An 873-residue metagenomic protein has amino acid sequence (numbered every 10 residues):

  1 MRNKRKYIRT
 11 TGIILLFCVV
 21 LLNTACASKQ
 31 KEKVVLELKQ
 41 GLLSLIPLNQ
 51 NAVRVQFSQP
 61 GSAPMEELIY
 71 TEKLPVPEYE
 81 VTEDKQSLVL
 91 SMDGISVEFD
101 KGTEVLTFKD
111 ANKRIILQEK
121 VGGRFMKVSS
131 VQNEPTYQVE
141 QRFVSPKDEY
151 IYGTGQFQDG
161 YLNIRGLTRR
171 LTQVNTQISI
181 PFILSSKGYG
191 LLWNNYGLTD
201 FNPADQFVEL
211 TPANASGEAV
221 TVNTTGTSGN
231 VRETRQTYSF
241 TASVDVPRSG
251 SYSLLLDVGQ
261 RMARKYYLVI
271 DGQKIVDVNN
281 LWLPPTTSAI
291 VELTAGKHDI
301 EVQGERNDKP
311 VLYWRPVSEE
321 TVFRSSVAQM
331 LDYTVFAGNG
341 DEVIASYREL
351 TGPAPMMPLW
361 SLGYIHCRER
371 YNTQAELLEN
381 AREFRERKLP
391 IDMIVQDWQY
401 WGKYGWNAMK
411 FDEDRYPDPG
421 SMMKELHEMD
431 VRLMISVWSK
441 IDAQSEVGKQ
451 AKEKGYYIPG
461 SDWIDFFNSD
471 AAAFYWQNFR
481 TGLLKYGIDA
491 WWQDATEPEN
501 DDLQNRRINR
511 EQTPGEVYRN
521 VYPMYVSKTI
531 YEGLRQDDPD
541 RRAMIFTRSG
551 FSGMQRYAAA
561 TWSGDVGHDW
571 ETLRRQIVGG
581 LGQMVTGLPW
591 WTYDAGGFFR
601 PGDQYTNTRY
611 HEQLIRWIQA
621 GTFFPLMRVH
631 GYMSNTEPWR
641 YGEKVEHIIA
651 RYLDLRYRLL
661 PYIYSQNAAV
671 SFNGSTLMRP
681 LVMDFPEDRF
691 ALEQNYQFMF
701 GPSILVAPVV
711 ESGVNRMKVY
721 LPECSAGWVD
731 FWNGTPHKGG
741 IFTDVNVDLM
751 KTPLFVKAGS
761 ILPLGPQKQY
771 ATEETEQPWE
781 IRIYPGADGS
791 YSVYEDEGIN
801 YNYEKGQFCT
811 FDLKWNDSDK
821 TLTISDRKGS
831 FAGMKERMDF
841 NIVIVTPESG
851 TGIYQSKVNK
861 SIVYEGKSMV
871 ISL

Functional and structural regions predicted by a protein language model:
G12-N23: Bacterial N-terminal signal peptides
L22-K31: Bacterial Sec-dependent signal peptides at the C-terminal "C-region" and cleavage site
L45, V55, L90-G94, F240 (+2 more regions): Short, well-ordered beta-strand segments enriched in hydrophobic/aromatic residues
I46-S91, R124-S130: A low-complexity, Ser/Thr/Gly/Pro-enriched, surface-exposed linker/loop concept that marks segments flanking
S58, Q118, D277, T287-A289 (+4 more regions): Aromatic- and carboxylate-enriched substrate-binding clefts and catalytic-loop regions of carbohydrate-active enzymes
M65-E80, Y267-T287, K454-Y457, D730-L749 (+1 more regions): Solvent-exposed beta-strand/loop surfaces of large extracellular or lumenal domains
E83-M356, R368, Q374, A381-E386 (+3 more regions): Catalytic and substrate-binding clefts that recognize carbohydrates or anionic sugar/phosphate headgroups
E532-G533, D540-A543, G550-W562, Q583-Y593 (+3 more regions): Catalytic core of carbohydrate-active enzymes
